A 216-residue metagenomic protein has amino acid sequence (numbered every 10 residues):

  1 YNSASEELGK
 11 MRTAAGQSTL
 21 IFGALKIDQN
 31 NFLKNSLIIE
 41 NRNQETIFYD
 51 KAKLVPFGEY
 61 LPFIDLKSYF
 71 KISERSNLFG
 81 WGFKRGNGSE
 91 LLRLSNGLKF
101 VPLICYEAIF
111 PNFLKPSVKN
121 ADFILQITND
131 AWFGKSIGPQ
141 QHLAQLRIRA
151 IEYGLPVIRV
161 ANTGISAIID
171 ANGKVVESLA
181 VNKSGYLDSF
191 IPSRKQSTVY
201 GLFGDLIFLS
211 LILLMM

Functional and structural regions predicted by a protein language model:
Y1-M216: Enzyme catalytic cores with a strong preference for nitrogen-chemistry domains
